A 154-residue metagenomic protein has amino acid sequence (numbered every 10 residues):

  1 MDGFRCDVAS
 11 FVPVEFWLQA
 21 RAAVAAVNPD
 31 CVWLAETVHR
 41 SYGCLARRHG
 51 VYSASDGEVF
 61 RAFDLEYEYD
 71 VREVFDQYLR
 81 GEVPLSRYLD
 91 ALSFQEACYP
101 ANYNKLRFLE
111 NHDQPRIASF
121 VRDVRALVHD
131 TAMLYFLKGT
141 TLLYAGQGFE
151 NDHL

Functional and structural regions predicted by a protein language model:
M1, R125-T131: Short, acidic/polar
M1-G3, N28-V32, K138-L142: Loop/turn elements at helix/coil->beta-strand transitions in domains of secreted/extracellular proteins
G3-A9, I117-A118: Short catalytic-loop micro-motif centered on adjacent basic/acidic residues
D7-P100, K105, R122-V124, M133 (+1 more regions): Active-site-proximal helices and loops of the catalytic beta/alpha 8
Q95, Y99-N102, P115-R116, K138-T141: Short secondary-structure junctions and interdomain/linker hinges
T131-D152: Substrate-binding cleft of secreted/luminal carbohydrate-active enzymes
